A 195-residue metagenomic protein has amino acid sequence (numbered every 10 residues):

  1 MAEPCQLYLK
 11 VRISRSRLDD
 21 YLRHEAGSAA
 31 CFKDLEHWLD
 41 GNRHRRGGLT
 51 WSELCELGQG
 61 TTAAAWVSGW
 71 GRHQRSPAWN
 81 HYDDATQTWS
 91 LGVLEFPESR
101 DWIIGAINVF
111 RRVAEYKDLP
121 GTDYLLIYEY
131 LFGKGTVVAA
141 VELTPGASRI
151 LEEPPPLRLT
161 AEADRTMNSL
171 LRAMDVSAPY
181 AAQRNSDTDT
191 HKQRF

Functional and structural regions predicted by a protein language model:
M1-R43, R194-F195: Short, extreme N-terminal segment that most often corresponds to the first beta-strand
E36-E56: Generic amphipathic, hydrophobic interface segment in small proteins and small subunits
L49-F195: Charged interaction segments
